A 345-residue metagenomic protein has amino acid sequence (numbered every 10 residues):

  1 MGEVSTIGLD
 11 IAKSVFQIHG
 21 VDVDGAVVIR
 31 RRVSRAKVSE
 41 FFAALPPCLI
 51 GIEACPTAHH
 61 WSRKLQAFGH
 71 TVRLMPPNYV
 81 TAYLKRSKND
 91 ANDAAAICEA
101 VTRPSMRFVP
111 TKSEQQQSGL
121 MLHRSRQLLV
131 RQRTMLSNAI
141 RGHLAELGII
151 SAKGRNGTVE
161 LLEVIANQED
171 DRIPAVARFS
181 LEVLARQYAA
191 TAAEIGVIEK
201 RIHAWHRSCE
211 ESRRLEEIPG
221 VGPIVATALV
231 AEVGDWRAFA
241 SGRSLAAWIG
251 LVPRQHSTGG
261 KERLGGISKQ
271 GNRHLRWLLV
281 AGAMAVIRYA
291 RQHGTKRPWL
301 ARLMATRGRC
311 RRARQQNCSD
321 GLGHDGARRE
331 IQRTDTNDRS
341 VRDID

Functional and structural regions predicted by a protein language model:
M1-D345: A detector of single, family-specific signature residues that are central to catalytic or substrate-handling motifs
